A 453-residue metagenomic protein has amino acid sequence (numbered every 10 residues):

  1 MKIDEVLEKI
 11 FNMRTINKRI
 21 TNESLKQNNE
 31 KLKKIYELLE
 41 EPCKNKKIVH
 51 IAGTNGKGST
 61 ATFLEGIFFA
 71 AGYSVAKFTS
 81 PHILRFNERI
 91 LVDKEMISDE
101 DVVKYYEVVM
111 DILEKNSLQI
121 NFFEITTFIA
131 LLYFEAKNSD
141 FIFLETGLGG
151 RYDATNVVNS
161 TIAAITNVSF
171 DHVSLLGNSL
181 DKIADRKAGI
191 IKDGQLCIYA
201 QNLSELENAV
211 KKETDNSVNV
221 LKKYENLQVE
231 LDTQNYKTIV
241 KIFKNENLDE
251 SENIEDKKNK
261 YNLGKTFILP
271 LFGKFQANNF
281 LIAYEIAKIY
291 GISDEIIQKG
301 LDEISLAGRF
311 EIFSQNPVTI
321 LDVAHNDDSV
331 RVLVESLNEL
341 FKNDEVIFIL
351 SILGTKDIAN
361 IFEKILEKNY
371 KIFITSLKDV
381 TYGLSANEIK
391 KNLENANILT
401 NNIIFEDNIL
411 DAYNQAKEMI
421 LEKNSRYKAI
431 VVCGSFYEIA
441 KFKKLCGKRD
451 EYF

Functional and structural regions predicted by a protein language model:
M1-G53, T60-T62, G66-A71, F78 (+1 more regions): Short functional linear segments
I20-K26, Y36-K44, A70-V158, F170 (+2 more regions): ATP-dependent carboxylate-amine ligase catalytic core
L64-F69, F134, I365, L393: Hydrophobic alpha-helical packing residues
A136, F141-T146, D153-A164, V168-H172 (+2 more regions): Nucleotide phosphate-binding/pyrophosphate-handling subdomain across enzymes that bind or process nucleotide phosphates
G150-R151, N159-E213: Conserved catalytic-core segment of NTP-binding enzymes
I198-Q201, E213-Q234, L269-K274, I296-E303 (+5 more regions): Beta-strand->loop->alpha-helix junctions that form or flank phosphate-binding loops in nucleotide-handling enzymes
L203-E213, V318-T319, F362-A429: C-terminal helical cap/extension that packs against the catalytic core of soluble nucleotide-cofactor enzymes
S435-F453: Glycine/aspartate-rich loop-and-adjacent alpha/beta segment that forms the canonical ThDP
